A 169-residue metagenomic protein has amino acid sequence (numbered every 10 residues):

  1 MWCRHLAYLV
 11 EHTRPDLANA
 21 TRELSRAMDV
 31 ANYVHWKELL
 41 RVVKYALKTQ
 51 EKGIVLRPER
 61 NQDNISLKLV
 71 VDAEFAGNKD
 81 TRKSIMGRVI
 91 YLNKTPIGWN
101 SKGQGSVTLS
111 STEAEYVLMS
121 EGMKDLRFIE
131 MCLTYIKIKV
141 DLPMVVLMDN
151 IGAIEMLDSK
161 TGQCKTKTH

Functional and structural regions predicted by a protein language model:
M1-H169: Divalent metal-binding acidic/histidine catalytic loops
